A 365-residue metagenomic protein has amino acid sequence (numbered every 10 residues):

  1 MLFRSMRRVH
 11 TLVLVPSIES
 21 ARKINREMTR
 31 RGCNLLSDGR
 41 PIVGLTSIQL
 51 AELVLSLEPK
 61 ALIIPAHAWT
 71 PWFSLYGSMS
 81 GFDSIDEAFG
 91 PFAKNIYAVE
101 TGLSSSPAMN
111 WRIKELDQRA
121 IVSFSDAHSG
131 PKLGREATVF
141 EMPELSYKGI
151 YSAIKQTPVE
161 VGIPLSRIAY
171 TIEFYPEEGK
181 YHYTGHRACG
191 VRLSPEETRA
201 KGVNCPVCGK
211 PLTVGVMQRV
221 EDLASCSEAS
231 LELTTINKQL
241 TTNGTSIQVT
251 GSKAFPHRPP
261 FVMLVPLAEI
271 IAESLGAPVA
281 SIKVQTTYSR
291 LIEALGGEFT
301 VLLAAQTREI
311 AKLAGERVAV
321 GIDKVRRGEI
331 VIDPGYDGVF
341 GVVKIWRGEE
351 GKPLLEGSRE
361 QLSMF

Functional and structural regions predicted by a protein language model:
M1, I64-A66, A98-S104, A120-H128: Active-site neighborhood of phospho(di)ester-bond hydrolases with catalytic His/Asp-centered motifs
M1, V9, V15, E27-R30 (+3 more regions): C-terminal functional module detector
M1-Y97: Extended substrate/RNA-proximal surfaces in nucleic-acid metabolism proteins
S20, T70-F73, S104-M109, S123-L133: Active-site environment of divalent metal-dependent phosphoester hydrolases
A51-L55, M109-K114: Short amphipathic alpha-helical segments and helix-helix/interface helices
L75-M79, W111-R112, L133-A137: Short acidic, glycine/serine/threonine-rich loops at helix termini
G90-P91, S105-M109, I330: Extended hydrophobic/aromatic segments used for targeting, binding, or gating
P91, W111-A120: Short, surface-exposed basic-aromatic patches at helix termini and helix-loop junctions that form
